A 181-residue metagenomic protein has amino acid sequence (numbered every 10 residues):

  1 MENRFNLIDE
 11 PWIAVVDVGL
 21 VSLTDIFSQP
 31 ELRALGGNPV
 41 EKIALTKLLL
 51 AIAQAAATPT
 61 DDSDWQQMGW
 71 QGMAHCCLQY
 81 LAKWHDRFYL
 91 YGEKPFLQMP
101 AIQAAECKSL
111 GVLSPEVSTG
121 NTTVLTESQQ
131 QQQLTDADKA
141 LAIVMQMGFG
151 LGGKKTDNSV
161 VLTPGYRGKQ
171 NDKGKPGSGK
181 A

Functional and structural regions predicted by a protein language model:
M1-T126, Q130-A181: Conserved small-residue
